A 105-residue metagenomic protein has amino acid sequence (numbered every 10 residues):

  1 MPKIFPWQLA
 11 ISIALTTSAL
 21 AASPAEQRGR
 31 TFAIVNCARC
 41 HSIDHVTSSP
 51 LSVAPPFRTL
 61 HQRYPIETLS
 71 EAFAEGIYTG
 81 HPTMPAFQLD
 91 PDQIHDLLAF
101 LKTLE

Functional and structural regions predicted by a protein language model:
M1-K3: N-terminal secretory signal peptides that target proteins for export/translocation
P6-S18: Bacterial N-terminal signal peptides
T16-F32: Electrostatic cytochrome c docking/interface patches
L20-A22, T47-L60: His/Cys-centered metal/cofactor-coordination and adjacent catalytic loops
N36-D44, L97: The canonical Cys-X-X-Cys-His
V46, L104-E105: Inter-heme linker and motif-flanking segments adjacent to c-type heme-binding CXXCH motifs in c-type cytochromes
V46-T47, I66: Short, non-ligating residues that shape and space the ligands of small metal-coordination modules and catalytic
P56-K102: Extracytoplasmic electron-transfer domains, predominantly the class I c-type cytochrome c fold
